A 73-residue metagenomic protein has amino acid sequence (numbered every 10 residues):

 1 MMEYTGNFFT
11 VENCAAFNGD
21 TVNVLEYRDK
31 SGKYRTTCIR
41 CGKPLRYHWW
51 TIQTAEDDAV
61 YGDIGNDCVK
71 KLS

Functional and structural regions predicted by a protein language model:
M1-S31: Short, intrinsically disordered terminal segments enriched in charged and Pro/Gly residues
T10, N23-V24, T36, N66-V69: Intrinsically disordered, low-complexity, compositionally biased regions/tails
K30-R35, A59-V60: Flanking scaffold residues of small Cys/His-coordinated metal-binding clusters
C38-C41: Short cysteine-rich clusters marking metal-coordination/redox-active sites
P44-R46, S73: Short functional micro-motifs and their immediate structural scaffolds
W49-G62: Short linker/helix segments within small regulatory modules
Y61-S73: Short metal-binding segments enriched for Cys and/or His
